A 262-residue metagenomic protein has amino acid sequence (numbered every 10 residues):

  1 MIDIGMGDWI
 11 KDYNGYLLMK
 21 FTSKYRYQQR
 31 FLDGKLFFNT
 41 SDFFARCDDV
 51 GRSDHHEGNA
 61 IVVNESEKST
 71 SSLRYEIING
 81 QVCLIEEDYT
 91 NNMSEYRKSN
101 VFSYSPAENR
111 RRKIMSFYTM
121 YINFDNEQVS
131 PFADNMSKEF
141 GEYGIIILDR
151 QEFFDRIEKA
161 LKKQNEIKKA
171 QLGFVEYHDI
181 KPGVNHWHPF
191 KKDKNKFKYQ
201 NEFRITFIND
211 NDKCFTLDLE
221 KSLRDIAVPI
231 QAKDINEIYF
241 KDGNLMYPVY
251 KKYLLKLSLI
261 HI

Functional and structural regions predicted by a protein language model:
M1-L259: NAD-dependent ADP-ribosyltransferases
